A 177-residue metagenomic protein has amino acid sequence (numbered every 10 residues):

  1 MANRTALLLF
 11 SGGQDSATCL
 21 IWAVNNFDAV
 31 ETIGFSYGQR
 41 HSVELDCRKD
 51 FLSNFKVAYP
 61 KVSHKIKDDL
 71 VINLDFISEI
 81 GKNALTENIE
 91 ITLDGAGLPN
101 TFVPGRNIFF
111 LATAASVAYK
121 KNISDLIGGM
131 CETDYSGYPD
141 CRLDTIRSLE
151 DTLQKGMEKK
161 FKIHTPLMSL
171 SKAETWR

Functional and structural regions predicted by a protein language model:
A2-R177: Nucleotide-activated chemistry modules centered on ATP-dependent adenylation/adenylyltransferase
